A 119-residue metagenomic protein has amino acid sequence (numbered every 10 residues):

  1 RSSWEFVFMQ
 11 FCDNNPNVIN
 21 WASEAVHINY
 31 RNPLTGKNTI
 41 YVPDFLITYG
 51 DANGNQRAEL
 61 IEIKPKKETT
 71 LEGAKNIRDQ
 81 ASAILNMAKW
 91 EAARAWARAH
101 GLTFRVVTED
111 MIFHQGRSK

Functional and structural regions predicted by a protein language model:
R1-K119: Electrostatic, structured charged patches in enzyme active sites and in nucleic-acid/phosphate-binding
